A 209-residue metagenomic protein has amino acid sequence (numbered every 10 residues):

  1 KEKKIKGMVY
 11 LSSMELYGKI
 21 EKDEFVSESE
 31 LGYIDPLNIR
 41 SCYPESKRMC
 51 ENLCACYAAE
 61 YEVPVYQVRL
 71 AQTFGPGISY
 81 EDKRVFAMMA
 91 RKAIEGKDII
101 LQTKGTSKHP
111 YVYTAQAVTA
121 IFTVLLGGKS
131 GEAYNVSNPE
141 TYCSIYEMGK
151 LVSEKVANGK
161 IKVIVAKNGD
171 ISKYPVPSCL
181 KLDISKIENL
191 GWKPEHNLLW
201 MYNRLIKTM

Functional and structural regions predicted by a protein language model:
K1-R40: Conserved Rossmann-fold NAD(P)-dependent oxidoreductase catalytic core, especially the SDR/UDP-sugar
G7, P64-Y66, E132: Structural signature of beta-strand start/N-cap positions in the alpha/beta core of ABC transporter nucleotide-binding
V9-S12, R69-A71, S137: Active-site beta-alpha turn of Rossmann-fold NAD(P)-dependent dehydrogenases/reductases
S13-L16, Q72-I78, L126, T141: Active-site proximal helix/loop that lines the substrate pocket of Rossmann-like NAD(P)-dependent oxidoreductase domains
K22-E24, A55-H109, T114-T123, K150-S153: NAD(P)-dependent short-chain dehydrogenase/reductase
C42, S46: Active-site helix of classical SDR
A93, K97-M209: C-terminal substrate-binding subdomain of Rossmann-fold SDR/epimerase-dehydratase oxidoreductases
